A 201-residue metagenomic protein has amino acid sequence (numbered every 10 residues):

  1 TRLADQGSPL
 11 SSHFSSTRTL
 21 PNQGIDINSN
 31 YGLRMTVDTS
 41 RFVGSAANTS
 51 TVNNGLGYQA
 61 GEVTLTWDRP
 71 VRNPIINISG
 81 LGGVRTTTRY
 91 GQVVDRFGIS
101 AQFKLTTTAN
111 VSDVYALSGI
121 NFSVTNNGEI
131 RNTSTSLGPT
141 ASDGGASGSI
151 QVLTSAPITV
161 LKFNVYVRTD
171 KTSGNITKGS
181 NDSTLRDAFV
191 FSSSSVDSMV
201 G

Functional and structural regions predicted by a protein language model:
T1, V200-G201: Extracellular/luminal Pro/Thr/Ser-rich low-complexity repeat and linker "mucin-like" segments that act as
T1-L56, K104-N126: N-terminal targeting leaders for non-cytosolic proteins
T49-D68, V84-F97, G145-I150: Short beta-strands within extracellular/lumenal beta-sheet-rich domains
Y58, W67-I75, P157-V160: Extended extracellular/luminal ectodomain segments enriched in beta-structured repeat modules
T64-R69, I78, F103-T107: A short glycine/threonine-centered beta-strand motif
D68-V71, N77-G83, Y166-R168: Solvent-exposed strand-to-loop "edge" motifs in beta-rich extracellular domains
T88-D113: Solvent-exposed beta-hairpin/edge-strand motifs
T106-V200: Terminal, low-complexity interaction segments
